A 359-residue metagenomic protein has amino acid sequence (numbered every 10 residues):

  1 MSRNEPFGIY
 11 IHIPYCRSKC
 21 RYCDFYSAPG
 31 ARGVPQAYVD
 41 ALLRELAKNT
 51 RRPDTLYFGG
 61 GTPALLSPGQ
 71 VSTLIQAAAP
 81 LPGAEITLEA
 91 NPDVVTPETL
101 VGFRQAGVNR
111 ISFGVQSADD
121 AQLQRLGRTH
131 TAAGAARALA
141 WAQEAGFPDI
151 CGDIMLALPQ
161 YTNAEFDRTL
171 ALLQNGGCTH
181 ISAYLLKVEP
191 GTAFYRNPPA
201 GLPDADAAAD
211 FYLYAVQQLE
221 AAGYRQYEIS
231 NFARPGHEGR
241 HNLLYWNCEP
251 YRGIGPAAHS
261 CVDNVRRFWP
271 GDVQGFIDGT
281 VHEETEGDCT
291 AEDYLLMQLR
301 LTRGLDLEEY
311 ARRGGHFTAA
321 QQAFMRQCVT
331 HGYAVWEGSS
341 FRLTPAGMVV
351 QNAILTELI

Functional and structural regions predicted by a protein language model:
N4-G8, S27-G315: C-terminal scaffold of the Radical SAM
I11: Conserved N-terminal Rossmann-fold NAD(P)-binding element of oxidoreductases
P14-S27: Local cysteine-cluster metal-coordination motifs and their immediate loop/turn environment, predominantly Fe-S cluster
R300-G304, Y333, I359: Hydrophobic alpha-helix feature that most strongly marks membrane-spanning transmembrane helices and their immediate
G315-V329: Short amphipathic alpha-helical interaction segments
V329-S339: A short, conserved structural fragment
S340-T344: Minor-groove-contacting beta-hairpin "wing" of winged helix-turn-helix DNA-binding domains
A346-I359: Short, amphipathic alpha-helical interaction segments positioned at domain boundaries
